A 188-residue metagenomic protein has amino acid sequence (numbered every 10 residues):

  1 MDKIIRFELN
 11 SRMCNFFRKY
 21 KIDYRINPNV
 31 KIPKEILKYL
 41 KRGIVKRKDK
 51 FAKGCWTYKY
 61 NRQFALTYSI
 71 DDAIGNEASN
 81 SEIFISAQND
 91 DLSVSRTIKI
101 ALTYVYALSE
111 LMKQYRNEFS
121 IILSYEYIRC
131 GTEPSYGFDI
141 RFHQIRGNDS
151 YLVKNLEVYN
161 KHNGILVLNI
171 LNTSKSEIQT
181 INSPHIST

Functional and structural regions predicted by a protein language model:
M1-S86: N-terminal leader/targeting segments
N10, P33, S86, S124 (+2 more regions): A structural detector for beta-sheet-dominated domains
E77, Y115, T132-P134: A generic structural signal for short, solvent-exposed coil/turn residues that cap or connect secondary-structure
I85-S95: Polyanion-binding interface signature
S93-S120: Short, hydrophobic/π-rich interface segment
S109-E110, Y127-R129: Intrinsically disordered, low-complexity boundary segments flanking structured domains
S120-I128: A short glycine-rich, hydrophobically flanked beta-strand micro-motif that places a catalytic Asp/Glu for divalent metal
R129-T188: Polybasic, proline/glycine-rich intrinsically disordered low-complexity segments
